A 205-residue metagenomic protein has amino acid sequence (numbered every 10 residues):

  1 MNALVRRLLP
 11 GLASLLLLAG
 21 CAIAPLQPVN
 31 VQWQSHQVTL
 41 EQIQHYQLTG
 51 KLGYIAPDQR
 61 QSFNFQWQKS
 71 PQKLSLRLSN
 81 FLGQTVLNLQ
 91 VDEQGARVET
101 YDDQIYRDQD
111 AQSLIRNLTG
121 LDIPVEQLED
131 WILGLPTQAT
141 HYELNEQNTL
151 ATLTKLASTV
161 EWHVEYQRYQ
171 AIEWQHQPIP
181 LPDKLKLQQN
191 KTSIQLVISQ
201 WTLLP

Functional and structural regions predicted by a protein language model:
M1-C21: Sec-dependent bacterial lipoprotein signal peptides
L15-V38: Bacterial Sec signal peptide processing site at the extreme N-terminus
V38-P57: A short, Trp-centered hydrophobic/proline-enriched beta-strand micro-motif
T49, Q68, N88-Q90, G95 (+2 more regions): Beta-strand-dominated lipid-handling architectures at cellular/organellar boundaries
A56-R60, F81-V86, N190-K191: Solvent-exposed loop/turn segments connecting transmembrane beta-strands in outer-membrane beta-barrel proteins
K73-D122: An acidic-aromatic
L114-Q147: Solvent-exposed helix/loop surface patches that form functional interfaces
G134-P205: Gly/Pro-enriched, hydrophobic low-complexity segments that function as extracytoplasmic propeptides/linkers
